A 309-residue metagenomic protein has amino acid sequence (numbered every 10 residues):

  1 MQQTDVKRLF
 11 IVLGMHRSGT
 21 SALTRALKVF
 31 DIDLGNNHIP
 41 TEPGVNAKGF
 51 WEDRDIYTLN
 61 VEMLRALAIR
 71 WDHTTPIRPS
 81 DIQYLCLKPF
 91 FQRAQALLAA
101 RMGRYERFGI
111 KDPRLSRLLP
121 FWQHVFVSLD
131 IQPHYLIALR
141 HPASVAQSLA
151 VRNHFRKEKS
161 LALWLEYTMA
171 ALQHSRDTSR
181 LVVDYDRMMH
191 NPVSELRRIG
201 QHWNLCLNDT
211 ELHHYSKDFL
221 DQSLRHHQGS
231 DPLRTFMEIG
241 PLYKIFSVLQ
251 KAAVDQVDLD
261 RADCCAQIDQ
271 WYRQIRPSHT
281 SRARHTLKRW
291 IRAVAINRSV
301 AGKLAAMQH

Functional and structural regions predicted by a protein language model:
M1-D5, L172, Q201-H309: PAPS-dependent sulfotransferases, especially Golgi type II membrane carbohydrate sulfotransferases
M1-F91, L220, H285: PAPS-dependent sulfotransferase catalytic core
V6-H16, S21-F30, L34, G109 (+5 more regions): Structured catalytic/translocation cores of nucleotide/phosphate-coupled proteins
T20, G49, D53, N60 (+8 more regions): A structural signal for well-ordered alpha-helical scaffolds and beta->alpha junctions
I39-P40, A138, T210-H213: Proline- and acidic/polar-enriched loop/turn elements at helix boundaries
E42, H141, H190, H214-Y215: Positions that flank functional sites
T58-M63, H154-L163, S230-M237: A polyampholytic, Gly/Pro-enriched intrinsically disordered region
F90-D209: PAPS-dependent sulfotransferase catalytic domain
